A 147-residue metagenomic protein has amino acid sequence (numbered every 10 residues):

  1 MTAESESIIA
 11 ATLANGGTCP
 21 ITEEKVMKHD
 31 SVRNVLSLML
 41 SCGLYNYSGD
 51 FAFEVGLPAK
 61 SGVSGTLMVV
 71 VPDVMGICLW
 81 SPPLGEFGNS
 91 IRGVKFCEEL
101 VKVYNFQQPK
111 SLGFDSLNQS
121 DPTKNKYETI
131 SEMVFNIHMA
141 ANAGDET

Functional and structural regions predicted by a protein language model:
M1-I21: Active-site-proximal helix/loop microenvironment of the serine DD-peptidase/beta-lactamase transpeptidase fold
A14-N136: Structured C-terminal helix/loop/strand segments within mature extracytoplasmic catalytic/sensor domains
